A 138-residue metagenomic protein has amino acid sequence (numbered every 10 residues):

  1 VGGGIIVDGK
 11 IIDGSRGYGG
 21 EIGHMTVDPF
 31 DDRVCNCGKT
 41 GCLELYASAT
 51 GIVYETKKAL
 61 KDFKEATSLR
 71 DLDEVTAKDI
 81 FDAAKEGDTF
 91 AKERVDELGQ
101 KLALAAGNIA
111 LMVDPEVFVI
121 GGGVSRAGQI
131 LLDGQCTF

Functional and structural regions predicted by a protein language model:
G2-I6: Short beta-strand scaffold segments in enzyme catalytic cores
I11, P29-C35, K39-F138: ATP-binding/phosphotransfer module of carbohydrate and carboxylate kinases, centering on a glycine-rich
Y18-D31: A short, polar/charged loop-to-alpha-helix boundary motif
